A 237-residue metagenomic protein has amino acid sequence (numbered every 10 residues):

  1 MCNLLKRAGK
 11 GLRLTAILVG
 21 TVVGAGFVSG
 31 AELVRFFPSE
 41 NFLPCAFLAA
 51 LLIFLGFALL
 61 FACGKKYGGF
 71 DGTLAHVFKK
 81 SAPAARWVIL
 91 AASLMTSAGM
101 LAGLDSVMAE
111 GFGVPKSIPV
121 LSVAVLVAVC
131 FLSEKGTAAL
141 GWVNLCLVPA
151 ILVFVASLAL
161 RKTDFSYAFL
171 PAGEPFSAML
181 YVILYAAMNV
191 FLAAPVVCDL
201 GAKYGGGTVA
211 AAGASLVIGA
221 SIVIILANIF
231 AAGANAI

Functional and structural regions predicted by a protein language model:
M1-S29, S177-I183, D199-G206: Membrane-interface "cap" regions at the ends of multi-pass membrane proteins
C2-K10, P38-L43, K66-S93, E110-P115 (+1 more regions): Transmembrane-helix boundary/entry motifs in multi-pass membrane transporters
G9, F36-F61, A210-S221: Extracellular loop-to-transmembrane helix junctions
G11-T21, P44-L59, P83-L94, E110-E134 (+3 more regions): Transmembrane alpha-helical segments of multi-pass small-molecule transport proteins
A25, L140, P149-G173, N228-A232: Hydrophobic alpha-helical segments and their helix-loop junctions in multi-pass secondary transporters
V34-P38, E134-L145, P171, P195-I218: Hydrophobic, small-residue-rich membrane helices and short re-entrant helix-turn-helix hairpins that build
R35, C63-Y67, M100-F112, A124-C146 (+1 more regions): Membrane-water interface regions at transmembrane-helix termini and the short interhelical loops of multi-pass membrane
A58-L60, L184-Y185, S215-I237: Extracellular/periplasmic helix-exit of transmembrane alpha-helices
